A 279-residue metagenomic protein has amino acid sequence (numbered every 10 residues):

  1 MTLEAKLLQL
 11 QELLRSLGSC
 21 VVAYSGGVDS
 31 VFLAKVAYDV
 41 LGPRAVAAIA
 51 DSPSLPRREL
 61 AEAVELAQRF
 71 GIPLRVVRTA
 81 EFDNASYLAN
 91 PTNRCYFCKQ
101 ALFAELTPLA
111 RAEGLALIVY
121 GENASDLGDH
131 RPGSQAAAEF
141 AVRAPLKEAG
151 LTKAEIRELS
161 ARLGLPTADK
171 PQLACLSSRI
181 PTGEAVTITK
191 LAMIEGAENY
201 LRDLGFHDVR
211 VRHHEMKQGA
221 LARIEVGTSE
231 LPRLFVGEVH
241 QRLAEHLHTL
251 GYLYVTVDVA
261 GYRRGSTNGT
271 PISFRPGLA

Functional and structural regions predicted by a protein language model:
M1-R162, A222, Q241-Y252, V257 (+3 more regions): ATP-dependent adenylation/nucleotidyltransferase module used to activate substrates
L7, F103, T187-I194, V236-H240: Generic alpha-helical secondary structure
A23, C175, E225: Conserved beta-strand segments that form the floor/walls of ligand-binding pockets within enzyme and binding domains
C95, V142, L176, L234 (+1 more regions): Short clusters of hydrophobic/aromatic residues that line enzyme substrate/ligand-binding pockets
K147-L201, F206-R210, K217: Mid-to-C-terminal catalytic subdomains of enzymes that bind/position adenosyl phosphate moieties or nucleic-acid
E184-L191, P232, V236-G237, T267-F274: Short glycine/threonine-rich loop-to-helix capping motif typified by GTGT followed within a few residues by an Asp-Pro
R212-L221, D258-R264: Small/polar glycine-rich anion-binding or flexible loop at a beta-alpha turn
E215, G219, R223-V236: A short interface-forming secondary-structure element
